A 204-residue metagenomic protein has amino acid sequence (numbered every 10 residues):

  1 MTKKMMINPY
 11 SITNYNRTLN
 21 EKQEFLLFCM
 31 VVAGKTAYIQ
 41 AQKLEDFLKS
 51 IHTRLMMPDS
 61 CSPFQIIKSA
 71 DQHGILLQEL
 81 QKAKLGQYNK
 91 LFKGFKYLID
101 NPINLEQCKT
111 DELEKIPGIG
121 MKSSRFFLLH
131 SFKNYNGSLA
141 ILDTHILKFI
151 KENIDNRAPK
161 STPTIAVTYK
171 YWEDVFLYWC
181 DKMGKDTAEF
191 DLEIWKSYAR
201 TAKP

Functional and structural regions predicted by a protein language model:
M1-E24, N89-I99, E106-C108, K115-I116 (+1 more regions): C-terminal accessory module of base-excision DNA glycosylases/AP lyases that mediates lesion recognition and DNA
M1-L80: Structure-specific DNA junction-binding interface
S50-P117: Alpha-helical ds-nucleic-acid-binding substructure associated with the helix-hairpin-helix region of base-excision DNA
